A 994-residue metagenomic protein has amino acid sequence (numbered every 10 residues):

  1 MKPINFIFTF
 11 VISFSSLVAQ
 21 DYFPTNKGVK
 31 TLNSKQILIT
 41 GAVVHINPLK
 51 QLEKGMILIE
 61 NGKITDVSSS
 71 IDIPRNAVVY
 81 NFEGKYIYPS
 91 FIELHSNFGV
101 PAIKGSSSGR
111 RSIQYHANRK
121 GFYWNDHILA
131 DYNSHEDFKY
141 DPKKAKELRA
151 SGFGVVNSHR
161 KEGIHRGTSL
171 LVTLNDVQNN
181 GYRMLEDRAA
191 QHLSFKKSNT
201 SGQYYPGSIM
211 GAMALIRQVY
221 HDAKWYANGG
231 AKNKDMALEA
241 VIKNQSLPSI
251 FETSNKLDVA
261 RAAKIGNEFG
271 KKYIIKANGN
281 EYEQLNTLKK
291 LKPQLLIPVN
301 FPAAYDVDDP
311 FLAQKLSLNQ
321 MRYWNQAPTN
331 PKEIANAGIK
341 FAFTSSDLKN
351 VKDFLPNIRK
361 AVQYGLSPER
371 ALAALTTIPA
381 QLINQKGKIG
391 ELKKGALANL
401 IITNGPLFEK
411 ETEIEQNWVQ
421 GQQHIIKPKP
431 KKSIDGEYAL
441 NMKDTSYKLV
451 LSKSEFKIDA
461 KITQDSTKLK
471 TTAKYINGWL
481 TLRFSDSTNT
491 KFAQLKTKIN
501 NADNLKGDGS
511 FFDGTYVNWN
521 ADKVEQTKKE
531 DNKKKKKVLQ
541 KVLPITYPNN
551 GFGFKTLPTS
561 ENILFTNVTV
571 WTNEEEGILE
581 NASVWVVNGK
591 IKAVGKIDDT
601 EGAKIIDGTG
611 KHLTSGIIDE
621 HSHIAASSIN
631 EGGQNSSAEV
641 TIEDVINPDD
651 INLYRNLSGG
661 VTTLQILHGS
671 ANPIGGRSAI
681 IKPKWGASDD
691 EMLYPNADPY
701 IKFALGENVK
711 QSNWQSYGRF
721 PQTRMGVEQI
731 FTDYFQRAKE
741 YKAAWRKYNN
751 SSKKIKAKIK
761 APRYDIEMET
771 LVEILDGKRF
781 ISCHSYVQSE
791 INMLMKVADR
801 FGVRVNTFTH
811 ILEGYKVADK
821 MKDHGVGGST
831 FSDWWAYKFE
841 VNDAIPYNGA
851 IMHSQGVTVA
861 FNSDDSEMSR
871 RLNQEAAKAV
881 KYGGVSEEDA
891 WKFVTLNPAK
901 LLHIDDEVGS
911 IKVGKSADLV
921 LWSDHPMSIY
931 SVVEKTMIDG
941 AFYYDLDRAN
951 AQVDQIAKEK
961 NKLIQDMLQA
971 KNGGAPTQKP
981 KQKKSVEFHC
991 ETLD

Functional and structural regions predicted by a protein language model:
M1-Y22: Bacterial Sec-dependent N-terminal signal peptides
D21-K35, V44, P48-S90, G105 (+1 more regions): Histidine-rich, glycine-flanked metal-binding segment
G28, G41, I103, R111-Y123 (+9 more regions): His/Asp/Glu-enriched, well-ordered alpha-helical/loop segment that forms or immediately abuts the divalent-metal
S34-I39, I73-H135, A150, D599-E643: Replace "His-x-His-based motif
I39-A42, K429-V450, E455-D465, T471-A473 (+2 more regions): Tryptophan-anchored aromatic micro-motifs
A42, L397-P430, V568, S916-I956: C-terminal cap of metal-dependent C-N hydrolases
H95, N441-K443, Y447-K448, W479-N549: Beta-sheet ligand-binding and adhesion/scaffold domains
Y140-N280, E413, V419, I434 (+9 more regions): Polyanionic/metal-chelating signatures
